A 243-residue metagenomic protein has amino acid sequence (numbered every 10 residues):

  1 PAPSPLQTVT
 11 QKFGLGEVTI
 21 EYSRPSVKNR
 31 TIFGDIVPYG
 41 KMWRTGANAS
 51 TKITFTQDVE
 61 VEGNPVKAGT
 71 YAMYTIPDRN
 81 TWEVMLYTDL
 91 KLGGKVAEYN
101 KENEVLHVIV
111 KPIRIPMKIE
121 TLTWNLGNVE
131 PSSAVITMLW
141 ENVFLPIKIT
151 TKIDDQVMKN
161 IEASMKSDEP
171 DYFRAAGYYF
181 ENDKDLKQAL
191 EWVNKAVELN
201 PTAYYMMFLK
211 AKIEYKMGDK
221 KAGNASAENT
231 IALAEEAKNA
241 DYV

Functional and structural regions predicted by a protein language model:
P1-K12, T51-T56: Short acidic, Pro/Gly- and aromatic-enriched capping/linker segments at domain boundaries
E17-A68, Y74-D168: Extended, well-structured beta-strand/loop surface patches that form recognition or cofactor-anchoring regions within
A68, T75, R114-I136, Y179-L199 (+1 more regions): A broadly tuned preference for mixed-charge, low-complexity surface segments
M158-A222, N229-A240: Alpha-helical adaptor scaffolds
